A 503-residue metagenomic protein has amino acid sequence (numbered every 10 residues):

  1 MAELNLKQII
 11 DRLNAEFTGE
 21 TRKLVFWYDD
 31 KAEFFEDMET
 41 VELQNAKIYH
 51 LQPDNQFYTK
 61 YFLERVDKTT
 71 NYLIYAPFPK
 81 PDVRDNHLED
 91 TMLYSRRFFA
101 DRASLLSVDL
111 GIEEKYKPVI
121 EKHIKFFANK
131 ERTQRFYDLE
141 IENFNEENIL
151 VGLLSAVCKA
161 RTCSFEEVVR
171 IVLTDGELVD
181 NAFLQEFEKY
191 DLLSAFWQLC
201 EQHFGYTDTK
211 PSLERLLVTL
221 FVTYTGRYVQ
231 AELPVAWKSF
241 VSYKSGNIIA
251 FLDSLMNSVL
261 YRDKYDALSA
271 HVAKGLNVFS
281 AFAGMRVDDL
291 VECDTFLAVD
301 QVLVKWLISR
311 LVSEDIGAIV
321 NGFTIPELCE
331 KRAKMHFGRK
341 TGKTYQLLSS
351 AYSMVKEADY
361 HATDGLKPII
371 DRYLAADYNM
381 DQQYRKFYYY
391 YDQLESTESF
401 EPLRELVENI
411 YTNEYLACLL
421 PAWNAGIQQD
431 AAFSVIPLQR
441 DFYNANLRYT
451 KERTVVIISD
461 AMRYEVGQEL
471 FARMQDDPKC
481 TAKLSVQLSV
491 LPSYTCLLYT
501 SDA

Functional and structural regions predicted by a protein language model:
M1-S258, R262: N-terminal, non-catalytic alpha-helical interaction modules of very large eukaryotic scaffold proteins
N277-G284, L290, W306: Cationic-aromatic interfacial patches
R286-C293, F400-E405, K451-I457: Glycine- and acidic
L303-L403, W423: Structured, charged N-terminal subsegments at the starts of enzyme catalytic cores and at intra-chain domain/subunit
T397-I427: Glycine/proline-rich, flexible active-site/cofactor-binding loop segments that harbor closely spaced acidic
Y415-A445: Charged, flexible boundary elements
F433-R440, N444-L488: Segments forming glycine/polar-rich beta-alpha architectures that bind adenosine-containing cofactors
Y499-A503: Conserved small/polar residues in nucleotide/adenosyl-binding loops
